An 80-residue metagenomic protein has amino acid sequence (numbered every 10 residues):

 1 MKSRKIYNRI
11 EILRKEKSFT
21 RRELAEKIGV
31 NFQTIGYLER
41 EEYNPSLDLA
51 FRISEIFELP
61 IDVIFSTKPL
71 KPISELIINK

Functional and structural regions predicted by a protein language model:
M1-E16: A short, Lys/Arg-rich alpha-helix, primarily the initiator
K15, E26, E55: Alpha-helical residues within the helix-turn-helix
F19-Y37: Short alpha-helical DNA-recognition segment
R40: Short, conserved catalytic or interaction motifs in soluble domains
D48-V63: DNA major-groove recognition helix of helix-turn-helix/homeodomain DNA-binding modules
E55, F65-K80: Short, charged recognition helix plus adjacent turn of helix-turn-helix-like nucleic-acid-binding domains
